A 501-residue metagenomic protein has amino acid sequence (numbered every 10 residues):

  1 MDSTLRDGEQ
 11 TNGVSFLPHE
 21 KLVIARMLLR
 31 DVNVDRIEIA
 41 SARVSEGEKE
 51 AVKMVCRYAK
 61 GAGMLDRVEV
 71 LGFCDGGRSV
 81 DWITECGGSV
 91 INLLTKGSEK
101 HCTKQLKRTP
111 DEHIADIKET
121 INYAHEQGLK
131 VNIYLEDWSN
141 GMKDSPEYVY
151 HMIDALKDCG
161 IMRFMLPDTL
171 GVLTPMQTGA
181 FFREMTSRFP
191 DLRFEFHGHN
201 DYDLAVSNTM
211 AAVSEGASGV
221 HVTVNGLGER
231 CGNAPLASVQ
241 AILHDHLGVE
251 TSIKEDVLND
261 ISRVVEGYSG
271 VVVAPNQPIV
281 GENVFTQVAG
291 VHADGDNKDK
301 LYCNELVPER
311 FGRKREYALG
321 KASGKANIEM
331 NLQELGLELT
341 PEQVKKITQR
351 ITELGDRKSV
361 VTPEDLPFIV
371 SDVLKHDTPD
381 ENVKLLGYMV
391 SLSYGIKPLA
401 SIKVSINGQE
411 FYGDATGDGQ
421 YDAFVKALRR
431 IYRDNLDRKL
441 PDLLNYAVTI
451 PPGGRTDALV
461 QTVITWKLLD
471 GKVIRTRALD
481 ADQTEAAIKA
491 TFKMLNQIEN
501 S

Functional and structural regions predicted by a protein language model:
D2-R6, G248-D414, R455-L459: A mid-to-C-terminal "edge-of-domain" accessory segment
L5, S41-A42, F73-D75, T95-S98 (+6 more regions): Short, ordered loop/turn segments at secondary-structure junctions
R6-D7, T11-R36, R57-G63, G76-N132 (+2 more regions): Alpha/beta enzyme core
Q10-T11, S15, E20-L29, V361-I474 (+1 more regions): Non-catalytic terminal/interface segments that mediate subunit docking, oligomerization, and allosteric communication
D31, Y58-A62, L94, T120-Y123 (+12 more regions): Change "in soluble alpha/beta enzymes" to "in soluble alpha/beta proteins
R43-G63, V68-L71, D75-V80: N-terminal active-site wall of soluble small-molecule enzyme domains
C102, D168, H221-E229, A241-I253 (+3 more regions): Short beta-alpha connecting loops at secondary-structure transitions that line or flank enzyme active sites
L170-L173, A180-N297, Y302: Catalytic alpha/beta core domains of metabolic enzymes, predominantly
